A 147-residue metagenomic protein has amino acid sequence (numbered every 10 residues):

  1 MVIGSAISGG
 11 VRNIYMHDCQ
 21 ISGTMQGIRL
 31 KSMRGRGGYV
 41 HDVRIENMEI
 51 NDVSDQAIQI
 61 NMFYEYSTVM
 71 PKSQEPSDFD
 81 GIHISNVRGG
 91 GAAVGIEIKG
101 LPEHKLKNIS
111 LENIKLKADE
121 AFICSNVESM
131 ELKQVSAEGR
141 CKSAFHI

Functional and structural regions predicted by a protein language model:
M1-I147: Extracellular/periplasmic carbohydrate-active domains that bind, remodel, or depolymerize complex polysaccharides
